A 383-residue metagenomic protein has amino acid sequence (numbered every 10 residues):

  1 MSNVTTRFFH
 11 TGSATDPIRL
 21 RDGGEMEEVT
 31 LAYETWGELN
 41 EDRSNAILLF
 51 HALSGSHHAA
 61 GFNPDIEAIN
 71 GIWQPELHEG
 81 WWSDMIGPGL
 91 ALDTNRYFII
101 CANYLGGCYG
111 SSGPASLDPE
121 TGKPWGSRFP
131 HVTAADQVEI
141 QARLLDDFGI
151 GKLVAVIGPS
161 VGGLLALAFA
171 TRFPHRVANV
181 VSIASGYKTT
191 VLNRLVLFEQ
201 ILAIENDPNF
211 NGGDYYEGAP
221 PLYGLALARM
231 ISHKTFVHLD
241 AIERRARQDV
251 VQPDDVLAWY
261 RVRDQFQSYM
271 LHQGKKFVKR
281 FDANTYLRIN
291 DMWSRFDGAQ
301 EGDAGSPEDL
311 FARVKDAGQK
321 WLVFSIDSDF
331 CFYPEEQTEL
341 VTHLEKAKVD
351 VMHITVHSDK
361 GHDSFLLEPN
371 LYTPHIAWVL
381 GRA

Functional and structural regions predicted by a protein language model:
M1-L49, H58-N63: Catalytic-loop region of hydrolases
E34, S44-D118: N-terminal cap/lid subdomain of alpha/beta-hydrolase-fold enzymes
G122-R128, A135-A155: Conserved acidic catalytic loop of the alpha/beta-hydrolase fold
K152-R194: Conserved hydrolase catalytic core segment
S182-K276: Alpha/beta-hydrolase-fold enzymes
V323-S325: Short beta-strand/loop motif that positions the catalytic acidic residue of the alpha/beta-hydrolase fold
F330-E336: Conserved alpha/beta-hydrolase "acid-adjacent" motif
E339-A383: Catalytic active-site module of serine/aspartate enzymes centered on a nucleophile-bearing elbow/loop
